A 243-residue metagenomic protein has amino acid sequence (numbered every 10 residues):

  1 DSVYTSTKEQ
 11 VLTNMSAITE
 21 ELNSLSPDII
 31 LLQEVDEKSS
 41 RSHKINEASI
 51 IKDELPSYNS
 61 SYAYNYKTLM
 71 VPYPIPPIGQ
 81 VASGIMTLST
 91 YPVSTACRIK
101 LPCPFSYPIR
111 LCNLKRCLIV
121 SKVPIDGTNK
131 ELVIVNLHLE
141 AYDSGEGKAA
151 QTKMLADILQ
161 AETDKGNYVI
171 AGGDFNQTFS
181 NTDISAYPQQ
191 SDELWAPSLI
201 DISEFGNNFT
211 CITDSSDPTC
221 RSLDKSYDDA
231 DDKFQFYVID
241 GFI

Functional and structural regions predicted by a protein language model:
D1, I18-K44, L88, S121-V123 (+3 more regions): Active-site beta-strand/loop signature of hydrolases that rely on acidic residues for catalysis
D1, Q33-V35, A63-Y66, S89-Y91 (+5 more regions): Active-site-proximal beta-strand/loop segments in catalytic clefts of secreted hydrolases
D1-Y73, P77-A82: N-terminal, active-site-proximal structural segment of metallo-dependent hydrolase catalytic domains
V3-K8, V35-E37, L101-L111, L137-E146: Surface-exposed cleft-lining segments at the edges of enzyme active sites
N23-S24, D53, I78-V81, C112-K115 (+3 more regions): Extracellular/periplasmic catalytic domains that process cell-envelope and extracellular macromolecules
K52-P56, Q80-A96, P124, E204-F205 (+1 more regions): Conserved beta strand-loop-helix elements of the APE1-like EEP
V81-T95, C112-L137: Beta-strand-turn-beta hairpins that frame and shape the catalytic cleft of phosphate-ester-processing enzymes
D143-I243: Metal-dependent phosphoesterases centered on the DNase I-like endonuclease/exonuclease/phosphatase
